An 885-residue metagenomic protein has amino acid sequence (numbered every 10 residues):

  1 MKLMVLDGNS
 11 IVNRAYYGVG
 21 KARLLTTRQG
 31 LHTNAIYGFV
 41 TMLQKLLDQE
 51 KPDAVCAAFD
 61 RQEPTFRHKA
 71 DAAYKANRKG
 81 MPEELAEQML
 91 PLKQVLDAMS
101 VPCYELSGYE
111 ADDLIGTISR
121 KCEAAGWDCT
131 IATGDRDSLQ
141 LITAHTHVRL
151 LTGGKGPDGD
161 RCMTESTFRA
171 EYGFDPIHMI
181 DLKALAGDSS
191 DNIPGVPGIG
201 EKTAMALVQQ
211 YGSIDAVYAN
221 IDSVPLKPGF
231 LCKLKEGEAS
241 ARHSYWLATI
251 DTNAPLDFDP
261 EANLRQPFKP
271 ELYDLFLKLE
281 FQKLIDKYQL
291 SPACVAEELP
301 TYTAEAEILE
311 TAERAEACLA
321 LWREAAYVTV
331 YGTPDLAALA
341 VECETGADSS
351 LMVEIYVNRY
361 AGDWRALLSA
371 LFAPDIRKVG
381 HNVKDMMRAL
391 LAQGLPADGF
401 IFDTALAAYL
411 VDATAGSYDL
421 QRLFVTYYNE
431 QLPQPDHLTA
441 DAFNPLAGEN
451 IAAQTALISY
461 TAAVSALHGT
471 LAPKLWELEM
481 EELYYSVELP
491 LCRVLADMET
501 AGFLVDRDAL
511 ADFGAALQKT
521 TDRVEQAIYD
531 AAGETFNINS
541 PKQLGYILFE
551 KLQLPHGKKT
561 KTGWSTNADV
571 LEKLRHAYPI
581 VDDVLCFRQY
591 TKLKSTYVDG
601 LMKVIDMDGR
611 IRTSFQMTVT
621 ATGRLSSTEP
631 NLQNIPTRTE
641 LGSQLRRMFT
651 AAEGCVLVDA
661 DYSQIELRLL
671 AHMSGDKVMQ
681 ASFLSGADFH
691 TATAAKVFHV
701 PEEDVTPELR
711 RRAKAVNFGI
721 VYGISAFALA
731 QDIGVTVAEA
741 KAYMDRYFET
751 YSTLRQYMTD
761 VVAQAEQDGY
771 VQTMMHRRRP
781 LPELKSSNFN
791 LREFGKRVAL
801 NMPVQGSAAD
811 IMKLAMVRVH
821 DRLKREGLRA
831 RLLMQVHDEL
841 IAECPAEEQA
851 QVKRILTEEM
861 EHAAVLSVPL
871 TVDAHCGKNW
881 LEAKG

Functional and structural regions predicted by a protein language model:
M1-A132, R136-D158, C162, S240-H243 (+2 more regions): Noncatalytic, basic helical substrate-engagement surface that gates or grips nucleic-acid strands
L3-M4, R14-E50, A54-C56, A72-A73 (+5 more regions): Conserved RNase H-like, two-metal-ion catalytic cores of nucleic-acid enzymes
K51-C56, A124, T143-H147, D160-A306 (+5 more regions): Non-catalytic nucleic-acid-binding/docking modules located in mid-to-C-terminal regions of nucleic-acid enzymes
K155-K183, S190, Y302-A304, A337-E477 (+3 more regions): Active-site-proximal helix-loop-helix substrate-binding element of RNase H-like nuclease domains
G237-R359, F372, K378, A442-N444 (+9 more regions): Conserved "right-hand" nucleotidyltransferase catalytic core of DNA-directed polymerases
A340-T345, Y418-Q434, A440-D441, A456-A463 (+1 more regions): Function-dense linear segments that define catalytic or interfacial modules in macromolecule-processing proteins
L446, T500, R612-T613, M617-T620 (+4 more regions): Conserved catalytic core of nucleic-acid polymerases
K519-Q526, D530-D582, E749-R797, N801 (+2 more regions): C-terminal polymerase-core module
